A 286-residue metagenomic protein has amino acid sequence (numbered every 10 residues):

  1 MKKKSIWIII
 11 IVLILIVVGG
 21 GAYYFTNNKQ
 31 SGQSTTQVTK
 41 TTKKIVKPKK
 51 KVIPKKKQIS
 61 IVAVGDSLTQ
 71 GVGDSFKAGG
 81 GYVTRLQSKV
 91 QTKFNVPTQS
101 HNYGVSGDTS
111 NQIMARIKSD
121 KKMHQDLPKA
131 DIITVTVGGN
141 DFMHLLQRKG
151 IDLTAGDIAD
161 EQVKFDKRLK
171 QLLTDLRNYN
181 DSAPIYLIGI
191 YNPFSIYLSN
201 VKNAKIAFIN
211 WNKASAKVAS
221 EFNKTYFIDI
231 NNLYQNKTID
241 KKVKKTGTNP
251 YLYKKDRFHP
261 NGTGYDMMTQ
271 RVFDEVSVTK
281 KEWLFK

Functional and structural regions predicted by a protein language model:
M1-I14: N-terminal Sec-pathway targeting helices
G21-Q33: Hydrophobic single-pass membrane-insertion segments
T35-G104, M123-Q125: Serine-esterase "nucleophile elbow" of acetyl-processing enzymes
S60-V64, Q99-G104, D131-T136, P184-G189 (+1 more regions): Structural recognition of the beta-strand scaffold that forms the well-ordered cores of secreted hydrolase catalytic
V105-S110, F142, R148-K164, Y197-A204: Surface-exposed cleft-lining segments at the edges of enzyme active sites
A115-D160: Oxyanion-hole/transition-state-stabilizing segment in secreted/luminal serine hydrolases and related acyltransferases
P193-N232: Substrate-gating cap/lid alpha-helix
P250-K286: Histidine-centered active-site loop/cap adjacent to the catalytic His in serine esterases/O-acetyl transfer systems
